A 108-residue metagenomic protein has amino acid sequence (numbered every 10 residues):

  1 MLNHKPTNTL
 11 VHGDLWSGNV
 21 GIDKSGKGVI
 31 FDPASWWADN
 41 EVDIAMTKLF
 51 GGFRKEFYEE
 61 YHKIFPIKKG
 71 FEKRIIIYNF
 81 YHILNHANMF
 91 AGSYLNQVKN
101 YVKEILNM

Functional and structural regions predicted by a protein language model:
H4-L10, S17-K73: Active-site Asp-x-Gly
G13-L15, F80: Short, well-ordered beta-to-alpha junction loops that form the rim of enzyme active sites and present histidine/acidic
G52, H82, S93: Short alpha-helical
I77-H86: Short helix/strand-capping connector loops at secondary-structure junctions
H86-M108: ATP/Mg2+ or Mg2+-diphosphate-binding catalytic cores that bind nucleotide phosphates or diphosphates via glycine-rich
